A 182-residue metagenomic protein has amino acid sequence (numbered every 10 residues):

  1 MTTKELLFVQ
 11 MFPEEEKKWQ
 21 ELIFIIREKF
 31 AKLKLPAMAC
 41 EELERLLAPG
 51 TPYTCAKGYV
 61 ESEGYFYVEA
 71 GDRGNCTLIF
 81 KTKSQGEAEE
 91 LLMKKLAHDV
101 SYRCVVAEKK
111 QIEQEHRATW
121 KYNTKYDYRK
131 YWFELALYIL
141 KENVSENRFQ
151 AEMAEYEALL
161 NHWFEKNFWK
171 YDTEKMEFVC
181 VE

Functional and structural regions predicted by a protein language model:
M1-G58: N-terminal "first-domain core" detector
T2-F12, E16, I26-R27, H98-E182: Intrinsically disordered, low-complexity, charge-dense segments enriched in Lys/Arg and Glu/Asp interspersed
F12-E16, G74-K83: Short, charged/polar micro-motifs that form catalytic or ligand-binding hotspots
E44, D72, E89-E90, D99 (+2 more regions): Acidic-enriched, low-complexity/disordered segments with a strong bias for Aspartate over Glutamate
L47-T77: Short aromatic-glycine-(Arg/Gly/Cys) micro-motifs in beta-strand/loop hairpins
K83-L96: A short, charged, amphipathic alpha-helix used as a generic interaction element across diverse proteins
